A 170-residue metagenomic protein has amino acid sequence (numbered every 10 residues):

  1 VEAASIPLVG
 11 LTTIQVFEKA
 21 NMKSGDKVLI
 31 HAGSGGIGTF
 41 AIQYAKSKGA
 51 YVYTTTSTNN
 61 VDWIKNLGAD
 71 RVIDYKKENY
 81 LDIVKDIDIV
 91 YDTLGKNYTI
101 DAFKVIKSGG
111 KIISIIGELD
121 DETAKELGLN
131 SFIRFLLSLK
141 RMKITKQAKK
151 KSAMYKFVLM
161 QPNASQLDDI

Functional and structural regions predicted by a protein language model:
V1-I170: Terminal helix/beta-alpha structural elements that buttress the NAD(P)+-binding lobe
